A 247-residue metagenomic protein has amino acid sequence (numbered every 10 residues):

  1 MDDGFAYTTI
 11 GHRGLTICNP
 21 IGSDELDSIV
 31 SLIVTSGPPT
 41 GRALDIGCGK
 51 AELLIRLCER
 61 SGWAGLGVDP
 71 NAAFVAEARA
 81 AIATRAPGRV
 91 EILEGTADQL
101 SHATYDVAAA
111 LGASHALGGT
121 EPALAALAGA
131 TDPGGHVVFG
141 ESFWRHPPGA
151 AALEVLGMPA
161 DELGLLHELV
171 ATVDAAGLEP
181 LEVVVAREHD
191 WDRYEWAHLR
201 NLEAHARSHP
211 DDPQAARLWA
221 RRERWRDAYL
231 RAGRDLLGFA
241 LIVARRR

Functional and structural regions predicted by a protein language model:
N19-P39: Conserved alpha-helix/loop element of class I SAM-dependent methyltransferases that forms part of the SAM/SAH-binding
L44, K50-D98: Class I SAM-dependent methyltransferase SAM/SAH-binding core
D98-A108: A short acidic, Gly/Pro-enriched loop at the edge of an enzyme's catalytic core that lines a small-molecule cofactor
V107-G119: A short SAM/SAH-binding and catalytic strip from SAM-dependent methyltransferases
E121-H136: A short glycine-rich, Lys/Arg-flanked "PGG" loop and its adjoining helix->strand segment in the class I
S142-A160: Short, glycine-/aromatic-enriched active-site segment of Class I SAM-dependent methyltransferases
E162-G177: Short alpha-helix
V184-R247: Conserved Class I S-adenosyl-L-methionine
